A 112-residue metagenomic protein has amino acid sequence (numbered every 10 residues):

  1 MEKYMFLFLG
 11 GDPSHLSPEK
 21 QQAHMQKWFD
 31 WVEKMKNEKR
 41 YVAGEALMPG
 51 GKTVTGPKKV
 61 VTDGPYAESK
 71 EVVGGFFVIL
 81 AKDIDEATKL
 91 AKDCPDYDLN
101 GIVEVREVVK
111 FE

Functional and structural regions predicted by a protein language model:
M1-E112: Conserved, structured core segments of small domains
